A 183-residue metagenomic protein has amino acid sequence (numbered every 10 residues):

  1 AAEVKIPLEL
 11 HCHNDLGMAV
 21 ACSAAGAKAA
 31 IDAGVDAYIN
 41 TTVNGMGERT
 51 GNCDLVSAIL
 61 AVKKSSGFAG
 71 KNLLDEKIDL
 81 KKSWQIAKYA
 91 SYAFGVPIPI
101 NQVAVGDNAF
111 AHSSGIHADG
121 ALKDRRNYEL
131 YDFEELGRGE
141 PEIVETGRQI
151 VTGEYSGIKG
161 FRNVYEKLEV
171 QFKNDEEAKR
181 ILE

Functional and structural regions predicted by a protein language model:
A1-L10, S66: Alpha-helix-loop-beta-strand connector modules within alpha/beta enzyme cores
I6-C12, A37-T41, A58: Hydrophobic faces of well-ordered beta-strands that scaffold small-molecule active sites in alpha/beta enzyme cores
C12-M18, V43-G47: Active-site-proximal loop/turn and secondary-structure-junction residues that shape catalytic pockets, frequently
G17-A33, C53: Catalytic cores of alpha/beta
C22, G51-S57, G157-F161: Catalytic-loop motifs flanking and including active-site residues across diverse enzymes
I31-D54: Glycine-rich phosphate-binding active-site loops on the catalytic face of alpha/beta enzymes
G47-G67: Conserved catalytic cores of soluble enzyme domains, especially glycine-rich substrate-binding beta-alpha loops
L60, A69-E183: A mid-to-C-terminal "edge-of-domain" accessory segment
